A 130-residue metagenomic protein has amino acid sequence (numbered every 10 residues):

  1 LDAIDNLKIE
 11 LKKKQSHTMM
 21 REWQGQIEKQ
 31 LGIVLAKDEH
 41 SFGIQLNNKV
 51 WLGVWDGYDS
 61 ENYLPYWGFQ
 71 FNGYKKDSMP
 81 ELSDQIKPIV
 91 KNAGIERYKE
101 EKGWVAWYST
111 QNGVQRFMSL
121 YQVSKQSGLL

Functional and structural regions predicted by a protein language model:
D2-L120: Polyanion-binding interface signature
Q126-L129: Short, intrinsically disordered, charge-balanced linker/junction segments flanking boundaries in proteins
